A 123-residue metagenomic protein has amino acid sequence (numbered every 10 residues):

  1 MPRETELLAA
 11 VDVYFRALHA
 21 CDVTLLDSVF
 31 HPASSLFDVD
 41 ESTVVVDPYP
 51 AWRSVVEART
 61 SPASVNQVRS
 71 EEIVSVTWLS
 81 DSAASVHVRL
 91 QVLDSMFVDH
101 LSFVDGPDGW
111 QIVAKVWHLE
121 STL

Functional and structural regions predicted by a protein language model:
M1-P32, D47-A51, T122-L123: Short, low-complexity N-terminal intrinsically disordered segments enriched in polar/charged residues
R3-A9, S35-M96: Surface-exposed, charged secondary-structure patches
A17-L18, V92, D99: Amphipathic, hydrophobic secondary-structure cores in small proteins
D22, V29, D40-S42, Q67 (+2 more regions): Residue-level detector of alpha-helical recognition elements and their boundaries
F30-H31, L90, V116-W117: Short beta-strand segments enriched in hydrophobic/aromatic residues within well-folded beta-rich domains
M96-L123: Short beta-strand edge/turn micro-motifs at domain boundaries
